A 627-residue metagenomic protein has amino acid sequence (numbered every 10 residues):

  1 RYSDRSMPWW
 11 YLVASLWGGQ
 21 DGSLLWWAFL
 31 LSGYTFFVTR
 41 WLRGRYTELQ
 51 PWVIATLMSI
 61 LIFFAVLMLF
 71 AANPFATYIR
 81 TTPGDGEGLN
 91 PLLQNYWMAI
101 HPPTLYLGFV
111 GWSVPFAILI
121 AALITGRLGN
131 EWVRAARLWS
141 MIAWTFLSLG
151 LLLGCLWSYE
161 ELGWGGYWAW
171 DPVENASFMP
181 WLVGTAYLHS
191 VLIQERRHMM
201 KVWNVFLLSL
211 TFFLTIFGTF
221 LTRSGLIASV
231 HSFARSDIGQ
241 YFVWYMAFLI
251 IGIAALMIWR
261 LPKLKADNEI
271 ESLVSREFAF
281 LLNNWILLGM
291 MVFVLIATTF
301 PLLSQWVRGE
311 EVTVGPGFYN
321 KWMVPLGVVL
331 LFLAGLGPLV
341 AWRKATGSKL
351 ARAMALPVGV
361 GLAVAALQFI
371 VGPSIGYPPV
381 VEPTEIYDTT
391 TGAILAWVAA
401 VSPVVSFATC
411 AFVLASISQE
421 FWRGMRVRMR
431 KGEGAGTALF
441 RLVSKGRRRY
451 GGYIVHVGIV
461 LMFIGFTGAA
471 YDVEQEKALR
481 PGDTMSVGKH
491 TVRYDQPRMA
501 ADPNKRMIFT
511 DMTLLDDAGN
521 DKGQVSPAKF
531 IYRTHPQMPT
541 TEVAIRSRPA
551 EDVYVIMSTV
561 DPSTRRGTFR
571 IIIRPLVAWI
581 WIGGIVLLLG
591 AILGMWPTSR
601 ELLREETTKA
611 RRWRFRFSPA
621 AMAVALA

Functional and structural regions predicted by a protein language model:
R1-A627: Solvent-exposed, non-transmembrane regions of integral membrane proteins
